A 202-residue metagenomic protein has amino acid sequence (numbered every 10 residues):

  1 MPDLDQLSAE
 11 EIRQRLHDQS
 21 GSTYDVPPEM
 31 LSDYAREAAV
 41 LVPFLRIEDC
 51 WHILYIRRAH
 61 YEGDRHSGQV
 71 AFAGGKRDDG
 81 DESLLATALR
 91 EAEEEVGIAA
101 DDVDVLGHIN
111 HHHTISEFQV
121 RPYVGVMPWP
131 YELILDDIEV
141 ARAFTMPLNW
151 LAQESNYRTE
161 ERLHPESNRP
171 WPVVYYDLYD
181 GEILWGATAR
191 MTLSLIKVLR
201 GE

Functional and structural regions predicted by a protein language model:
M1-A71, K76-E94, I98-Y131, E166-E202: N-terminal leader/linker segments that precede catalytic domains of diphosphate-processing enzymes
L135-D180: NUDIX/MutT-family hydrolases
